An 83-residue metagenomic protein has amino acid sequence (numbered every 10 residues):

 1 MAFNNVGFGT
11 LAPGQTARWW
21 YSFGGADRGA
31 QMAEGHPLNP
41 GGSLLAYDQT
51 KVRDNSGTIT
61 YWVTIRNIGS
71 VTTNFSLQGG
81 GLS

Functional and structural regions predicted by a protein language model:
M1-S70: Extracellular attachment/recognition segments
N67, T73-S83: Short, structured beta-strand segments at or near domain termini in extracellular proteins/domains
